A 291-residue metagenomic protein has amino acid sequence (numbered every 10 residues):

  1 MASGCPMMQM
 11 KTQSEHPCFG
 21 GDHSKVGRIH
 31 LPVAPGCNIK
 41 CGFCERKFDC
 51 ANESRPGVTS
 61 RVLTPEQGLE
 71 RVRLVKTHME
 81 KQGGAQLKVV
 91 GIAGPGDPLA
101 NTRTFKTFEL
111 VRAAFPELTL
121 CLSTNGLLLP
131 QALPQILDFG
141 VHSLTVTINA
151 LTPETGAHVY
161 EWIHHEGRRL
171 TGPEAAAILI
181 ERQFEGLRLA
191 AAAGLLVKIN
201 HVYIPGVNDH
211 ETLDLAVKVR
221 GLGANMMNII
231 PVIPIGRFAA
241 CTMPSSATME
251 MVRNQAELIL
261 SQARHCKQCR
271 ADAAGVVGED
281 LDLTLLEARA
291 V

Functional and structural regions predicted by a protein language model:
M1-P32, C37, R46-S60, L74-M79 (+3 more regions): N-terminal [4Fe-4S]-dependent radical SAM core
A34-N38, G96, N149-T152: Short glycine-enriched loops at secondary-structure junctions
G36, K40, E45-F48, G140 (+1 more regions): Conserved functional loop/turn residues at catalytic and ligand-binding sites
R55-S60, Y160-I163, G172-P173, C241-P244: Short glycine-enriched, charge-decorated loop/helix-capping segments at active-site entrances that position
V89-A100: Glycine-rich phosphate-binding "P-loop"
L99-I230, I235: Conserved AdoMet/S-adenosylmethionine-binding subsite of the radical SAM
P234, P244-G278: C-terminal accessory region of radical SAM enzymes
